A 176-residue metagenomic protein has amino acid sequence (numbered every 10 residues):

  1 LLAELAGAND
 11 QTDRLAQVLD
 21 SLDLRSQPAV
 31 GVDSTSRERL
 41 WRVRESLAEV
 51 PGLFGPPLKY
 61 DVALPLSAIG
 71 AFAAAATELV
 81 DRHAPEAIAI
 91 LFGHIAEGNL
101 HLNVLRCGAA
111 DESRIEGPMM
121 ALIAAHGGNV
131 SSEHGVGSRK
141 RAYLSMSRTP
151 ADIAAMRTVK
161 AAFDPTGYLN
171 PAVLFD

Functional and structural regions predicted by a protein language model:
L1-D176: Noncatalytic alpha-helical scaffold of FAD-dependent oxidoreductases
